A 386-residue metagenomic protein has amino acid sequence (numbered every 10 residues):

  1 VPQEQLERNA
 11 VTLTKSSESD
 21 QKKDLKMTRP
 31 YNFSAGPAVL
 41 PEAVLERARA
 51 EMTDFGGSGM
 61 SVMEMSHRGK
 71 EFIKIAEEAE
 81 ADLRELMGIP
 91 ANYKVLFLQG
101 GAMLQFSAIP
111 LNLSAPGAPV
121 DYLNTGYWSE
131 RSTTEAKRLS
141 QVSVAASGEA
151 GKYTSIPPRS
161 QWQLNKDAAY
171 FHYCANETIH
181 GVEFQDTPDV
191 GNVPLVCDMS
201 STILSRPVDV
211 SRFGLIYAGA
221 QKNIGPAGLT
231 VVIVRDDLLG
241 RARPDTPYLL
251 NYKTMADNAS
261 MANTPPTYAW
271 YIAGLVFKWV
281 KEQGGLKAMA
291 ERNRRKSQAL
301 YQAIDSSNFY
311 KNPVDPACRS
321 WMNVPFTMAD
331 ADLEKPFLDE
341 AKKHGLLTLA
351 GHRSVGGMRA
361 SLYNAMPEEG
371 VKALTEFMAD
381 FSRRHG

Functional and structural regions predicted by a protein language model:
L25-P30, K343, V355-G386: PLP-dependent enzyme catalytic core of the Aspartate aminotransferase-like
R29-E80: A glycine-/small-polar-enriched, mobile loop at the entrance of the PLP active site in fold-type I
G36, A136, S147-I203: Active-site phosphate-binding strand-loop segment of PLP-dependent enzymes
P41, A220-Y301, D315, R384-G386: Active-site C-terminal subdomain of aminotransferase-like
G59-Q105, N112, Y127, E135: Conserved N-terminal alpha-helix of the aminotransferase class I/II PLP-enzyme fold
M103-F171: PLP-dependent aminotransferase-like
V196, V210-Q221: Conserved active-site segment immediately N-terminal to the catalytic lysine that forms the internal aldimine
Y310-A341: Conserved PLP-binding catalytic core of the aspartate aminotransferase-like
